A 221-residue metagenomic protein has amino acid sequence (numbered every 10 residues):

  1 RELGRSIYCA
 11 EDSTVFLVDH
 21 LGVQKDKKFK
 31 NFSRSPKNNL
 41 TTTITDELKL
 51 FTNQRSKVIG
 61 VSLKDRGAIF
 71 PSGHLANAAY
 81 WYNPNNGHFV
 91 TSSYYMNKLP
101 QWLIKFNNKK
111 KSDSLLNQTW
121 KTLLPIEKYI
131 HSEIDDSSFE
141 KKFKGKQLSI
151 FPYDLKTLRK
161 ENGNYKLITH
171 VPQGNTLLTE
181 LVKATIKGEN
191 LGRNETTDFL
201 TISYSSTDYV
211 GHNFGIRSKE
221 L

Functional and structural regions predicted by a protein language model:
E2-T196, S205-H212: His/Asp/Glu-rich, glycine-adjacent segments that coordinate divalent cations and/or stabilize oxyanion chemistry on
I202: Polar, low-complexity loop segments and adjacent catalytic/binding residues used for recognizing and processing sugar
I216-L221: Active-site-proximal segments of metal-dependent phosphoesterases and phosphodiesterases across multiple
